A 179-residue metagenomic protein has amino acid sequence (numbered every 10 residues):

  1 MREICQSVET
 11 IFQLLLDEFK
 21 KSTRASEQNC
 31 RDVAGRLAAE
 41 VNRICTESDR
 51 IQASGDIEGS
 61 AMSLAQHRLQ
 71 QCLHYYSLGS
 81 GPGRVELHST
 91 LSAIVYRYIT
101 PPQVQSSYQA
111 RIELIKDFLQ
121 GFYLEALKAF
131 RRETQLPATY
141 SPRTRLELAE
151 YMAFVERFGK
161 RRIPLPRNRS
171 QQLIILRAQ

Functional and structural regions predicted by a protein language model:
R2-A178: Alpha-helical promoter-recognition and RNA polymerase-docking modules of transcription initiation factors, dominated by
